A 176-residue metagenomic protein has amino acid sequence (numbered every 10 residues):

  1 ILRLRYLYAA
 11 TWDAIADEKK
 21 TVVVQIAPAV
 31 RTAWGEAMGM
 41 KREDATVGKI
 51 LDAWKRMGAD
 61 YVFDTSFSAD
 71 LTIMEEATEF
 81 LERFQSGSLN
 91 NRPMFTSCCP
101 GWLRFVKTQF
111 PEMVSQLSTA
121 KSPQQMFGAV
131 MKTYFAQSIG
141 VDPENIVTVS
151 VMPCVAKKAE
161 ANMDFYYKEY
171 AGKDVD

Functional and structural regions predicted by a protein language model:
I1: Cysteine-centered iron-sulfur cluster-binding motifs in ferredoxin-type domains/subunits of redox enzymes
L4-D176: Iron-sulfur-associated redox domains of electron-transfer enzymes in respiratory and anaerobic energy metabolism
